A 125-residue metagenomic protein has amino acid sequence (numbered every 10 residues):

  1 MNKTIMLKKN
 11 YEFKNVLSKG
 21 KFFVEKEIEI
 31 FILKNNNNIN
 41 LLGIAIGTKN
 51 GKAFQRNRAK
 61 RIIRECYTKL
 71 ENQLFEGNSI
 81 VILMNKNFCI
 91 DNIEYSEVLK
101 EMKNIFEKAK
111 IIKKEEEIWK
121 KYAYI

Functional and structural regions predicted by a protein language model:
M1-I125: Positively charged, solvent-exposed patches that mediate nucleic-acid binding
